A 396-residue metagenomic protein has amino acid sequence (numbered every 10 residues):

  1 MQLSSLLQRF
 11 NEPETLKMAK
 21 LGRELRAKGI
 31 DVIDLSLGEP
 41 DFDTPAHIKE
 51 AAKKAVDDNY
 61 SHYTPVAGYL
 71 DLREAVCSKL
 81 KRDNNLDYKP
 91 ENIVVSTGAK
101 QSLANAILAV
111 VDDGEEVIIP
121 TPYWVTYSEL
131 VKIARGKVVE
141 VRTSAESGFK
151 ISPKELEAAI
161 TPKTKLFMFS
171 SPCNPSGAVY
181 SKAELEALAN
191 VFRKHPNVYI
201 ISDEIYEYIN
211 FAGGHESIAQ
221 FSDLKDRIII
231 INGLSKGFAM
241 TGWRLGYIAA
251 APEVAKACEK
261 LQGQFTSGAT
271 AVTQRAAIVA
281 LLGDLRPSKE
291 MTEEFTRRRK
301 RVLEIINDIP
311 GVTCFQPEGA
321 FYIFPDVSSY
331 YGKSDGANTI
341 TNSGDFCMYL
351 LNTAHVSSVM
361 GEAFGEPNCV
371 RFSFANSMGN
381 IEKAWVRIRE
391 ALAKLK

Functional and structural regions predicted by a protein language model:
L3, L7, N11-P13, M18-L21 (+4 more regions): PLP-dependent class I/II
S36-E39, K54-L72: A glycine-/small-polar-enriched, mobile loop at the entrance of the PLP active site in fold-type I
Y63-S96: Conserved N-terminal alpha-helix of the aminotransferase class I/II PLP-enzyme fold
